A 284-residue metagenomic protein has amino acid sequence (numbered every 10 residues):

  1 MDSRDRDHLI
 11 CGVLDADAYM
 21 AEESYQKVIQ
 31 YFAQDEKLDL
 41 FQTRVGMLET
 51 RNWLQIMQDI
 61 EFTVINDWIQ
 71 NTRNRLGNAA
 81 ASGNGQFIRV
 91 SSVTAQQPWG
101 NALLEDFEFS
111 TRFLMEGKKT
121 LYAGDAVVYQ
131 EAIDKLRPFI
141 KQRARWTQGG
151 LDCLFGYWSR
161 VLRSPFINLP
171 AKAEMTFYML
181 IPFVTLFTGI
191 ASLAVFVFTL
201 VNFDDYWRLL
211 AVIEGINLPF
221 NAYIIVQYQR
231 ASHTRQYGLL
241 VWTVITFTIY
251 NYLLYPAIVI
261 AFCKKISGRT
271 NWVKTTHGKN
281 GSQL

Functional and structural regions predicted by a protein language model:
M1-H8, E22-L103, A144-F155: Long helical/loop segments within the catalytic core of UDP-sugar-dependent glycosyltransferases, especially the large
C11: Short aromatic/hydrophobic "clamp" motif used to bind/position activated sugar donors
D15-Y19, W99, F113: The conserved acidic donor/metal-binding loop of glycosyltransferases
S110-Y129: Catalytic donor-sugar/metal-binding loop of nucleotide-sugar-dependent glycosyltransferases
I133-T147, K274-T276: Nucleotide-sugar-dependent glycosyltransferase catalytic core
I140-M179: Active-site-adjacent helix/loop segment of glycosyltransferases that harbors family-specific signature motifs
F177-G268: Membrane-embedded multi-pass helical conduit in multi-pass membrane proteins, especially envelope-biosynthetic
Y206-W207, V273-L284: Hydrophobic alpha-helical transmembrane segments and immediately flanking/interface helices in integral membrane
